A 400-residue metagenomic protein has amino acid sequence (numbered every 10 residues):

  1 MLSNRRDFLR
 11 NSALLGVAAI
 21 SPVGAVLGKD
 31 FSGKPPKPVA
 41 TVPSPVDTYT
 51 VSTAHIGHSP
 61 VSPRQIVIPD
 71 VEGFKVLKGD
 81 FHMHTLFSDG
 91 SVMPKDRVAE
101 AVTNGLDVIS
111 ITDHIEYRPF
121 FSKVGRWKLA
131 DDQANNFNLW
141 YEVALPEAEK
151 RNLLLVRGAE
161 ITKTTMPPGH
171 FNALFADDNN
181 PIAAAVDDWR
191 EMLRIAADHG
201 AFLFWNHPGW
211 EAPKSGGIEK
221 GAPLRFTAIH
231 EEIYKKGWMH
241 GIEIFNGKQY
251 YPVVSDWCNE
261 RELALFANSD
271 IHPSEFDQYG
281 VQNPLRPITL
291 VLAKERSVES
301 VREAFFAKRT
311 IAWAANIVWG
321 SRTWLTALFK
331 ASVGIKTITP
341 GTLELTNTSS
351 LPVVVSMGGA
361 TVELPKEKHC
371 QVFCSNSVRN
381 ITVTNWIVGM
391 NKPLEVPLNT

Functional and structural regions predicted by a protein language model:
D7-G28: N-terminal export signals
F31-G79, P94, V98, P168-A176 (+1 more regions): Charged catalytic cores and adjacent phosphate/nucleic-acid-binding surfaces used for phosphate/nucleic-acid chemistry
H58-F202, N206, P213-S215, I244 (+1 more regions): A metal-dependent hydrolase metal-coordination microenvironment
G209-E211, M239: Aromatic- and glycine-enriched pocket-lining scaffold segments that form the walls of small-molecule binding clefts
